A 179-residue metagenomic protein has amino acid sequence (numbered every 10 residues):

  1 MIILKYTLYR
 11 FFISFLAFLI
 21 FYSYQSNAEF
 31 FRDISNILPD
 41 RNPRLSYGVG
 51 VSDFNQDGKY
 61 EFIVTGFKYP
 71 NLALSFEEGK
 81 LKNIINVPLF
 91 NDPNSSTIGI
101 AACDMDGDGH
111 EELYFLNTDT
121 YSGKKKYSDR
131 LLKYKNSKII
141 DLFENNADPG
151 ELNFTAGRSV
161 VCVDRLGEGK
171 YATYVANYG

Functional and structural regions predicted by a protein language model:
M1-L8: N-terminal secretory signal peptides that target proteins for export/translocation
Y9-F12, A28: Intrinsic structural disorder/low-complexity segments
F11-Y22: Bacterial N-terminal signal peptides
Y24-G179: Beta-propeller-forming repeat regions
